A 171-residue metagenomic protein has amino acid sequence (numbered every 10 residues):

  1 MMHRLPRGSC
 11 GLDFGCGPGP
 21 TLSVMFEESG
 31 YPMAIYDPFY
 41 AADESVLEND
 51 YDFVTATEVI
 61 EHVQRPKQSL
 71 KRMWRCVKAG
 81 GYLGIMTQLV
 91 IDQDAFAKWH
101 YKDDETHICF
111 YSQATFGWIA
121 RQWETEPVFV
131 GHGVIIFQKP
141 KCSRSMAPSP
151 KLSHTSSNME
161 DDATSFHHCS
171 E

Functional and structural regions predicted by a protein language model:
M2-A95, F110-W123, V134-K139: Conserved SAM-binding loop
R4, P32, D52, K102 (+2 more regions): Compositionally biased, intrinsically disordered low-complexity regions enriched in proline and serine
P32, L47, A97, T106-H107 (+2 more regions): A general marker of short, structured functional hotspots
H62, H107, H168: Histidine-centered active-site/metal-ligand motif
K98-Y101, T125: Homeobox/homeodomain signature
H100-Q113: Acceptor-substrate binding/catalytic loop of class I
Q122-E171: Core SAM-dependent methyltransferase catalytic element
